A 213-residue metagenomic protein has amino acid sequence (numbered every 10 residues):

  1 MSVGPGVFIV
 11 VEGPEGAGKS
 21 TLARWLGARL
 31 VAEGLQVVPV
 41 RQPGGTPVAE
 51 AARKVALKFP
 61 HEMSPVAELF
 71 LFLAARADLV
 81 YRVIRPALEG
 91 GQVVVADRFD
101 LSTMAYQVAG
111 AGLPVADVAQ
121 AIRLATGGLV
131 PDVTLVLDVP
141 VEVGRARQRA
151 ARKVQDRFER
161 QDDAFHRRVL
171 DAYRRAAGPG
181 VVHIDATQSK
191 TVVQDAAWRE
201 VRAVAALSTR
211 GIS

Functional and structural regions predicted by a protein language model:
S2-V3, W25-R29, E142-S213: NTP-dependent small-molecule kinase module
V11: Hydrophobic anchor at the beta1->P-loop junction of P-loop NTPases
G16: Walker A (P-loop) phosphate-binding loop of P-loop NTPases
K19: Conserved lysine of the Walker
L22: Hydrophobic positions on the alpha1 helix immediately C-terminal to the Walker A/P-loop
E33-T126: ATP-dependent small-molecule kinase phosphotransfer cores that center on conserved nucleotide phosphate-binding segments
P43-P47, D100-L101, V139-R145, K190: Conserved nucleotide-binding/hydrolysis micro-motifs of P-loop NTPases
T103-D171: A glycine- and Lys/Arg-enriched "phosphate-lid" helix/loop adjacent to the NTP-binding pocket of small-molecule kinases
